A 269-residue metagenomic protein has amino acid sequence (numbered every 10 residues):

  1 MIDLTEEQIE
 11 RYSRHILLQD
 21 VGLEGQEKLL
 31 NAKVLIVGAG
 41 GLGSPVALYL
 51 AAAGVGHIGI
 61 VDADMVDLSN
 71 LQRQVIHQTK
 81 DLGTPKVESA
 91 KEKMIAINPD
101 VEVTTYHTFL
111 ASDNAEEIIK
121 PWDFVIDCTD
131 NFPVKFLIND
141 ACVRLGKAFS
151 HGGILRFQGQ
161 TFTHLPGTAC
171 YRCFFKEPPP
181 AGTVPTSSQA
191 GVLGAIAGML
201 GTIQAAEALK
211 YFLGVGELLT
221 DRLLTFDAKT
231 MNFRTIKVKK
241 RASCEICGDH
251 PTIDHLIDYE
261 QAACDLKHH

Functional and structural regions predicted by a protein language model:
M1-H269: Adenine nucleotide-associated cytosolic modules
